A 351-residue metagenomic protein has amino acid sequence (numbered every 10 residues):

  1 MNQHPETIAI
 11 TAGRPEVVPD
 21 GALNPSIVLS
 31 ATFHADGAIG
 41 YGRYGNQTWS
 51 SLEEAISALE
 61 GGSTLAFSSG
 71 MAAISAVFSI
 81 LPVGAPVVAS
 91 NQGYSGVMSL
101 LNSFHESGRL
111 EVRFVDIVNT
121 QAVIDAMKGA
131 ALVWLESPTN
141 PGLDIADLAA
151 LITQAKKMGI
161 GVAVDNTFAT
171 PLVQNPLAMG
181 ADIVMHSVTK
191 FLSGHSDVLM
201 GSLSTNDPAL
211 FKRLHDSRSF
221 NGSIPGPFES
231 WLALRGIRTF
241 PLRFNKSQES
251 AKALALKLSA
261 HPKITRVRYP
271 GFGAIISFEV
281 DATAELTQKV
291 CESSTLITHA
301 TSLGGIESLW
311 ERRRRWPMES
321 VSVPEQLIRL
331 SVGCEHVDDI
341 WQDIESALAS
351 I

Functional and structural regions predicted by a protein language model:
M1-V28: Short conserved active-site loop signatures built around small residues
R14-E16, A31-A35, F168, K190 (+4 more regions): Glycine-rich beta-alpha junction loops
P15, T64-K263, R268: Conserved PLP-enzyme active-site core in the AAT-like
S26-I80, G96-H105: Conserved N-terminal alpha-helix of the aminotransferase class I/II PLP-enzyme fold
I124, R243, L309-I351: PLP-dependent enzyme catalytic core of the Aspartate aminotransferase-like
L214, T287-T295, D343-L348: Short amphipathic alpha-helices in soluble, non-transmembrane regions that often serve as interface/regulatory elements
N221-G222, S293-S302, A347-I351: A common structural junction motif
R266, P270-I328, V332: Conserved C-terminal alpha-helix-loop-beta "cap" of PLP-dependent enzymes that closes/shapes the active-site mouth
